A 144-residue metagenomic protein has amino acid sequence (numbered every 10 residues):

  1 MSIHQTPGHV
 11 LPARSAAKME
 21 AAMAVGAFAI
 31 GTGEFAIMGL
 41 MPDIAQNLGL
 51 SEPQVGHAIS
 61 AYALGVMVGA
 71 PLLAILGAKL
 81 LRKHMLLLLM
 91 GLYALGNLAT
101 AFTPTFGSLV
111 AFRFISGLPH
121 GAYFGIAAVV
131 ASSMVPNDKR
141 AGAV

Functional and structural regions predicted by a protein language model:
M1-G26, I30: Cytosolic juxtamembrane N-terminal segment immediately preceding the first transmembrane helix of multi-pass
M19-H57, A70-L73: Extracytoplasmic
G31, F35, A101, G117-G125: Small-residue-rich segments within alpha-helical transmembrane domains of MFS-like 12-TM solute carriers
F35, Y62-P71, G121: Residue-level signature of mid-helix packing/kink "hotspots" within the transmembrane helices of 12-pass Major
N47-G49, L81, F102-S108, P119: Helix-breaking motifs and short loop linkers at transmembrane-helix boundaries and internal kinks in secondary membrane
A70-R82: Helix-to-loop junctions at the C-terminal end of transmembrane segments in multipass secondary transporters
L92-A99, G107-S116: Paired small-residue
F112-V144: Cytoplasmic helix-loop-helix junction between adjacent transmembrane helices in 12-TM secondary transporters
